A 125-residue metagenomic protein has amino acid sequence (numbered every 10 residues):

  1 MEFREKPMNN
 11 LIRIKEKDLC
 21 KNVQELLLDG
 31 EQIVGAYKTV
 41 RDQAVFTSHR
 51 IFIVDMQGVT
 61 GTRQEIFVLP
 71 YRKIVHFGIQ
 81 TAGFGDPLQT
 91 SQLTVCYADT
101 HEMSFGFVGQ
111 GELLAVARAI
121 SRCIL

Functional and structural regions predicted by a protein language model:
M1-A44, E102, V108-Q110, L114-A115 (+1 more regions): Anionic N-terminal interaction surfaces
E2-F3, G78-G83, T94, G111 (+1 more regions): Cysteine-rich, disulfide-bonded extracellular modules and peptides in secreted proteins and receptor ectodomains
D29-Q43, T47-T90, T94, D99-H101: Phosphoinositide-binding peripheral membrane targeting modules
A117-I120: C-terminal output/interaction extensions
